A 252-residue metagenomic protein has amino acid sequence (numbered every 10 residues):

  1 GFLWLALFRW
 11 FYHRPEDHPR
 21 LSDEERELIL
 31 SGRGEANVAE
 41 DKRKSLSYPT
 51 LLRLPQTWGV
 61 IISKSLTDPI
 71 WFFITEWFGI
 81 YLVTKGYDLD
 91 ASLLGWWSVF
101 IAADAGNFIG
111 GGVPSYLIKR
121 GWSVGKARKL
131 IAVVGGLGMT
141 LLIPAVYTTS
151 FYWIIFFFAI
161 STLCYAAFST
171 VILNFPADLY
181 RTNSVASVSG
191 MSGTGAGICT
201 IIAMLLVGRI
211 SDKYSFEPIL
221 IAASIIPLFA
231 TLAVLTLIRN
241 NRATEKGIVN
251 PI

Functional and structural regions predicted by a protein language model:
G1-H18, G32-G34, A233-I238: C-terminal membrane-cytosol helix-exit motif in multi-pass small-molecule transporters
R14-V60, I252: Juxtamembrane intracellular "pre-TM" segments in multi-pass secondary transporters
L52-F108, Y165-S169, L173: Extracytoplasmic gate region of multi-pass secondary transporters
L82-V83, V113-P114, I118, V207-S215: Interfacial helix-cap and linker-helix signal at transmembrane-aqueous boundaries of multi-pass secondary transporters
N107, A177-Y214: A late C-terminal transmembrane helix in Major Facilitator Superfamily
G125-I172: C-terminal transmembrane helical hairpin of 12-TM major facilitator-type secondary transporters
A127-L130, R209-I226: A membrane-interface helix-boundary motif in multi-pass transporters
